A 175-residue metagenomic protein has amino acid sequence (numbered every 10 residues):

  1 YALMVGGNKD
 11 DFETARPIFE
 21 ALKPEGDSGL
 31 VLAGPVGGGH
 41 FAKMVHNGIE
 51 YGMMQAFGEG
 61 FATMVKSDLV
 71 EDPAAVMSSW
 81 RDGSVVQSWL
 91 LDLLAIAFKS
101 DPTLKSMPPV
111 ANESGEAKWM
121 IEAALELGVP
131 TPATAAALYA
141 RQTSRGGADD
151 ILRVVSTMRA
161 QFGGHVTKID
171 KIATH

Functional and structural regions predicted by a protein language model:
M4, T14, D27, G37-H165: Helical "substrate-binding/catalytic lid" subdomain of Rossmann-like NAD(P)-dependent dehydrogenases/reductases
M4-E20: Rossmann-like NAD(P)H-binding beta-loop-alpha module
E20-P24, A160, G164-H175: ATP-dependent carboxylate/acyl-activation modules
E20-P35: Acidic-glycine-rich active-site phosphate/pyrophosphate-binding loop
